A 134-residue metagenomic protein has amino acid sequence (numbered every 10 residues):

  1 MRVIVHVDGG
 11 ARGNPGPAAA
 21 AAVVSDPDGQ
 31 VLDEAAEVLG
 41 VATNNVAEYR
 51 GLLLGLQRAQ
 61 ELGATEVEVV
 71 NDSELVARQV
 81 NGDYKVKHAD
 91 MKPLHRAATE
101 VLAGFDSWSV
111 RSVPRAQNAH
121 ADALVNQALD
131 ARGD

Functional and structural regions predicted by a protein language model:
M1-V46, Q57-T65: RNase H-like nuclease fold core
G10-N14, L53-G133: RNase H catalytic domain
A47-G51: Loop-to-helix element that buttresses phosphate recognition and phosphoryl-transfer chemistry
